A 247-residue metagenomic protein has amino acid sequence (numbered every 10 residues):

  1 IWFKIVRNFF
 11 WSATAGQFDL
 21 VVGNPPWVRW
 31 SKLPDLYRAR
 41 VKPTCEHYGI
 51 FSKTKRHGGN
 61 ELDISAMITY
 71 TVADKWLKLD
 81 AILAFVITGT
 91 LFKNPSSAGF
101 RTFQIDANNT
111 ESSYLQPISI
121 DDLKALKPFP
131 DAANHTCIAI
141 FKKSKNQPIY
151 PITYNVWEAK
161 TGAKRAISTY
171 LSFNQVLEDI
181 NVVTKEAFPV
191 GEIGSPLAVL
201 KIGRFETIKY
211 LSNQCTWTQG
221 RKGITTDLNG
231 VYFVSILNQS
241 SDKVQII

Functional and structural regions predicted by a protein language model:
I1: Conserved P-loop NTPase mechanochemical-coupling segment
K4, W11-F233: Signature of N6-adenine DNA methyltransferases within the class I
V231-I247: C-terminal target-recognition/interaction regions appended to catalytic cores
